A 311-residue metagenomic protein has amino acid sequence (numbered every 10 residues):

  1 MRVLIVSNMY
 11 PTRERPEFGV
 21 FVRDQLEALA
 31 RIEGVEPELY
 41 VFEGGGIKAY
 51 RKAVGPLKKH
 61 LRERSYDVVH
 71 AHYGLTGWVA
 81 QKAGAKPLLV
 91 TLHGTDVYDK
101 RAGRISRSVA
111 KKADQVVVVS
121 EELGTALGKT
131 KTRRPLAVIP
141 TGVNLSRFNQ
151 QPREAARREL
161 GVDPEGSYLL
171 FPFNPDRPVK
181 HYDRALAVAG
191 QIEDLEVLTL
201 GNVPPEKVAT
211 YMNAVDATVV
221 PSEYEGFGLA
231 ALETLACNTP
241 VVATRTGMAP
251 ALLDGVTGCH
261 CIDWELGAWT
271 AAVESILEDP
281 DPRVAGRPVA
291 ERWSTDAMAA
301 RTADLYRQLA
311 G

Functional and structural regions predicted by a protein language model:
L4, D163-K180, L186-G190: Conserved donor-binding/catalytic core segment of Leloir-type glycosyltransferases
E17, W264, E278-Q308: A charged, aromatic-enriched C-terminal amphipathic alpha-helix characteristic of glycosyltransferases across folds
A71-T76: Short His-centered aromatic/hydrophobic patch
A110, T210-V215: Short alpha-helical donor nucleotide-sugar binding micro-motif in glycosyltransferases
N149-V162: A short helix/loop element that forms part of the nucleotide-sugar donor recognition site in Leloir-type
E223: Aromatic "clamp/platform" in nucleotide-sugar-dependent glycosyltransferases that forms part of the donor/acceptor
P240-A243: Short hydrophobic beta-strand element within catalytic cores of glycosyltransferases and related nucleotide-activated
D254-G267, E274-P280: Conserved acidic donor-binding segment of nucleotide-sugar-dependent glycosyltransferases
